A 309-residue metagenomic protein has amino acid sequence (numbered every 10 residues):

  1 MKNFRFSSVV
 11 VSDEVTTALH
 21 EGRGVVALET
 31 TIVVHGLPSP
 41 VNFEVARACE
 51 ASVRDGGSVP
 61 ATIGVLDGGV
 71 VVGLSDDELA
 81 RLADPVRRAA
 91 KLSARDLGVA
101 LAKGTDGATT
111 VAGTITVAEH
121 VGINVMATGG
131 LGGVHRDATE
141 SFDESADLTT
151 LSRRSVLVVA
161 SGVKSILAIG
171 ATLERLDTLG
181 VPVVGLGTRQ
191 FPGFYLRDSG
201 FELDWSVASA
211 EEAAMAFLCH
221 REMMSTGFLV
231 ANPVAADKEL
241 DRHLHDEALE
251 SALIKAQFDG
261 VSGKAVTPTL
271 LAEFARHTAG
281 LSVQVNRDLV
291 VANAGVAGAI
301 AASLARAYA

Functional and structural regions predicted by a protein language model:
M1-G22: N- or domain-start disorder-to-order transition segments that initiate the globular core
T17-H20, V25-V26, T116-H120, V125-A127 (+5 more regions): Solvent-exposed alpha-helices and their adjacent loops that cap or buttress functional pockets in soluble metabolic
V26-L28, P60-V65, G107, V125-G130 (+5 more regions): General beta-strand structural signal in soluble alpha/beta enzymes
T30, H35, F43-A100, E222-D237 (+1 more regions): Glycine-rich nucleotide/cofactor/substrate-binding loop typically near the N-terminus or early in the first domain
P40-V45, E78-A83, G132-S152, R175: A glycine- and small-aliphatic-rich helix-loop capping segment at beta-alpha/alpha-beta transitions that lines
T110-V111, T139-S152, V156-D177, S209-M215: Active-site glycine-rich loop that binds ribose-phosphate moieties when present
Y195-R221: Anionic-ligand binding region
E222-L289: A C-terminal functional module that forms or caps the active site or interfaces directly with catalytic machinery
